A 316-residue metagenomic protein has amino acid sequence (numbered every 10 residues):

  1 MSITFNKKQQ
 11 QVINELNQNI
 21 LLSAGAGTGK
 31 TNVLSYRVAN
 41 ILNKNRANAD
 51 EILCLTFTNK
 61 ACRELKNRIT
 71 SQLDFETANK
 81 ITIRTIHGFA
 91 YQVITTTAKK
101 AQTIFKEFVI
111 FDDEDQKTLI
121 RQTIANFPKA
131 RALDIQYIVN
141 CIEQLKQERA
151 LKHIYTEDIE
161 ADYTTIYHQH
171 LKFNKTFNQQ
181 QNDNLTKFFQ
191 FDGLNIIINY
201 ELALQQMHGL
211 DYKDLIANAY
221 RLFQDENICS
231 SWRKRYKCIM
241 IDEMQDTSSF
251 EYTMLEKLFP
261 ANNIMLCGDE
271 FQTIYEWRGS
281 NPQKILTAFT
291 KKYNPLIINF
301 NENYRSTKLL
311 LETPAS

Functional and structural regions predicted by a protein language model:
M1-S23, T28, N32-V33, E51-L53 (+6 more regions): Accessory N-terminal region flanking or inserted into the helicase ATPase core in nucleic-acid motor proteins
M1-T103, S230, E312-A315: P-loop NTPase Walker
Y36-K44, N67, S71, A217 (+2 more regions): Short, well-ordered alpha-helices that flank and scaffold nucleotide-derived cofactor binding pockets
R46-E51, Q72-I81, T97-D112, Q122-I135 (+6 more regions): Short, polar/flexible loop-turn hinges at active-site or ligand-entry regions and domain interfaces
A61, L65, Q116, D134 (+5 more regions): Helical mechanochemical/support elements of P-loop NTPase systems and associated helical scaffolds
R84-Q92, I239-E243, C267: Conserved helicase core region in the C-terminal RecA-like lobe
G88-F89, I142, P295-L296: N-terminal helical cap/lid subdomain that shapes the substrate entry/recognition surface in HAD-like hydrolases
S249-S316: Conserved RecA-like helicase ATPase core segment that couples NTP binding/hydrolysis to strand translocation
